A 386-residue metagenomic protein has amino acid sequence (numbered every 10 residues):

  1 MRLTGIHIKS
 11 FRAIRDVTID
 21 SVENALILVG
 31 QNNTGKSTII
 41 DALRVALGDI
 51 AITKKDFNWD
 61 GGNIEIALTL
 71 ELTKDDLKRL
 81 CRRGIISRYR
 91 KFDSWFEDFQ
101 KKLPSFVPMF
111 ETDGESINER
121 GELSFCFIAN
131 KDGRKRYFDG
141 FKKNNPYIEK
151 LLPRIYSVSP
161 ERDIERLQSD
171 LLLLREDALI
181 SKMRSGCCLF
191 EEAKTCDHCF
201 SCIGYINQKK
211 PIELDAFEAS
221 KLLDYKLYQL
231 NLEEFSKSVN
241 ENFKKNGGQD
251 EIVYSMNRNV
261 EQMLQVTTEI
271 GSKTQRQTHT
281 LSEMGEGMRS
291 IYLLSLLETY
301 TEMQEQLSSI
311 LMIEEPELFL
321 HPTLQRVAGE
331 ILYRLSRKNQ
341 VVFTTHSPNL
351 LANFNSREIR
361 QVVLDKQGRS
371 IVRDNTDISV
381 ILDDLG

Functional and structural regions predicted by a protein language model:
M1-G48, Q265-G386: Switch/communication elements of ASCE P-loop NTPase nucleotide-binding domains
I40-S116: Conserved P-loop NTP-binding catalytic core
I52-D56, G140-N144, T344-S347: Short beta-alpha junctions and helix-cap segments that line functional grooves
G61-I66, L72, E122-L123, L151-I155 (+2 more regions): Short glycine-/polar-rich loops that comprise or flank the Walker A/P-loop and associated switch/sensor motifs
L68-L72, S159-R162, S272-T274, V363: Flexible glycine-/small-residue-rich
D75-L80, E165-S169, L350-N353, G368-R373: Switch/connector loops and helix/strand junctions flanking conserved nucleotide-binding motifs in nucleotide-processing
R83-C202: A sensor for short, sequence-defined functional sites
S169-Y292, L296-I310: Extended helical coiled-coil dimerization/tether regions that scaffold and oligomerize large DNA-maintenance assemblies
